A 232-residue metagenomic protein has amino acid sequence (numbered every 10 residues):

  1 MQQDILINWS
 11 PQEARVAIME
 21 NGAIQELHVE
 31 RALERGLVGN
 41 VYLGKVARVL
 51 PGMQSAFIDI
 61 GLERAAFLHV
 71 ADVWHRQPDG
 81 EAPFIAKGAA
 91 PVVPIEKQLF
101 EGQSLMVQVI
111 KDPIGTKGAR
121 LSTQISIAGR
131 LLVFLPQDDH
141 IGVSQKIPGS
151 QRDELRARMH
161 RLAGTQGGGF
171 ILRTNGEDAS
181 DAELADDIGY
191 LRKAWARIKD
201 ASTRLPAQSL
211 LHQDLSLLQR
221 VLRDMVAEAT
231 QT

Functional and structural regions predicted by a protein language model:
M1-T232: Single-stranded RNA-binding surfaces
